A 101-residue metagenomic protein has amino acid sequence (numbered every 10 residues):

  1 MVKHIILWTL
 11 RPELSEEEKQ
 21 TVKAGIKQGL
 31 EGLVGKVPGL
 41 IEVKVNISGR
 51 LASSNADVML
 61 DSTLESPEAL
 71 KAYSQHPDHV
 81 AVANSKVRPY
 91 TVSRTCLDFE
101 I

Functional and structural regions predicted by a protein language model:
M1-D57, E65-Q75, D98-I101: Short S/T/G/P-rich N-terminal loop/turn motif that feeds into the first structured element of a domain
P67-T95: C-terminal structural segments of small proteins and small subunits
